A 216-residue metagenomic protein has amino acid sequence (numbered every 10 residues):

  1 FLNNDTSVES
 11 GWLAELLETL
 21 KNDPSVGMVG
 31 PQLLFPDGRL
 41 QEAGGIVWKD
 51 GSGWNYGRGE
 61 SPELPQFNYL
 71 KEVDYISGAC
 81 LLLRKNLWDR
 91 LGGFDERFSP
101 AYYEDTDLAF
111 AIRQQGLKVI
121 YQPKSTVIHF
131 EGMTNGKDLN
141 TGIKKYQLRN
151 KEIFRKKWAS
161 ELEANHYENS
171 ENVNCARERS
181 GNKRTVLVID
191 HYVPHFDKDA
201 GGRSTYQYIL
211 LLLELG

Functional and structural regions predicted by a protein language model:
T6-V47: Conserved donor NDP-sugar-binding/catalytic core segment of glycosyltransferases
G11-L17, E72-G92, R97-I128: A short, conserved alpha-helix in the catalytic core of glycosyltransferases
L17, A109, K151, I209-L210: Short amphipathic alpha-helical segments and helix-helix/interface helices
P31, W48-D74, D89: Short, flexible, basic/aromatic active-site loop/helix in glycosyltransferases
L34-D37, T106, F110-R184: Active-site-adjacent helix/loop segment of glycosyltransferases that harbors family-specific signature motifs
A176-G216: N-terminal subdomain of nucleotide-sugar transferases
